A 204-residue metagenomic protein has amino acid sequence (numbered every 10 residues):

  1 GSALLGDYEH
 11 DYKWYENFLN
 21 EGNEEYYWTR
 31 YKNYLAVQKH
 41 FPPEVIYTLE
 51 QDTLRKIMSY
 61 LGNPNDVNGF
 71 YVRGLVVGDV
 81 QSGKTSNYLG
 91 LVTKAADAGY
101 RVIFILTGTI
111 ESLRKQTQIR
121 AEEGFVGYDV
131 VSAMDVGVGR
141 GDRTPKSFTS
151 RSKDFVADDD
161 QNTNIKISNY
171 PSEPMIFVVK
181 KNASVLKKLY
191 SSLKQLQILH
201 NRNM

Functional and structural regions predicted by a protein language model:
G1-M204: RecA-like P-loop NTPase motor core of helicase/translocase proteins
